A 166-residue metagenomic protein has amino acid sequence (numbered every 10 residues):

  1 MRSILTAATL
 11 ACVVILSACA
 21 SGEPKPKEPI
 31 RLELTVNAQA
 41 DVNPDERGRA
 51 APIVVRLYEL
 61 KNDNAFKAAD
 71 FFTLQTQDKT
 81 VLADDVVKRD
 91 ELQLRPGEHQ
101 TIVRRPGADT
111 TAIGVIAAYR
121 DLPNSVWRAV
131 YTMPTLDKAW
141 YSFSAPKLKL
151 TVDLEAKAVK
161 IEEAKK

Functional and structural regions predicted by a protein language model:
M1-A8: Bacterial N-terminal signal peptides that target proteins for export
I15-A18: C-terminal motif of bacterial Sec signal peptides marking the signal peptidase cleavage site
A20-E23: Bacterial signal peptide processing site
L34-E46: Short amphipathic, basic-aromatic surface patches that mediate peripheral association with negatively charged
R47-R56: Short coil-to-beta strand junction motifs in C2/discoidin
E98-P106: Exposed aromatic-hydrophobic patches
T110-D121: A short, solvent-exposed beta-strand micro-motif common in secreted/extracellular proteins
R128-K166: Glycine-rich, aromatic-bearing surface loops/beta-hairpins
